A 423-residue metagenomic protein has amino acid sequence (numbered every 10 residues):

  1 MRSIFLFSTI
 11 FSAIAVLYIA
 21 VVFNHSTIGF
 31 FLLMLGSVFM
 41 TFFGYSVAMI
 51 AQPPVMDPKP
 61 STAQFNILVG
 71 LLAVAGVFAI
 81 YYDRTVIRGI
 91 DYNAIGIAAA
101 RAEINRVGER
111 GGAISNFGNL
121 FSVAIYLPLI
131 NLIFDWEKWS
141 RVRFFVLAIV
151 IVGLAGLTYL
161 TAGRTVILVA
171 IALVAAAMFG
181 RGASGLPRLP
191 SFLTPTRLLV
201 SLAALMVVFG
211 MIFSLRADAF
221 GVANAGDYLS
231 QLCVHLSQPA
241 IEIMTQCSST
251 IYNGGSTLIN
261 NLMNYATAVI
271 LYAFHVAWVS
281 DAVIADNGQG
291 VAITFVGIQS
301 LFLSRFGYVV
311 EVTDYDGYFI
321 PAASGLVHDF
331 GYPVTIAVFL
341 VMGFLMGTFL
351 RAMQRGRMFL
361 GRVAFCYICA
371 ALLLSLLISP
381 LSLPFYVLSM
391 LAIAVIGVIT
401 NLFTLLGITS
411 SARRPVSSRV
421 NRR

Functional and structural regions predicted by a protein language model:
M1-T85: A structural signal for hydrophobic alpha-helical transmembrane segments in multi-pass membrane proteins
M1-T9, S61-L68, W139-L147, M353-F365: Membrane-interfacial loop-to-transmembrane alpha-helix junctions, especially the N-terminal start
F5-S8, G29-V38, L147-A170, V174 (+1 more regions): Hydrophobic alpha-helical transmembrane segments of integral membrane proteins
V22-T27, L157-T165, L376-P384: Membrane-interface helix caps and helix-loop-helix hairpins in membrane proteins
L33-M40, N119-N131, T165-A177, V338-M342 (+1 more regions): Hydrophobic core segments of transmembrane alpha-helices in multi-pass, intramembrane catalytic enzymes
A51-R197, L205-G221, I408-S410, R414-N421: Membrane-embedded catalytic interface detector for glycan/lipid assembly enzymes
V107-E109, V208-M342: Small-residue-enriched transmembrane helix-hairpin modules in multi-pass membrane proteins
Q299, R305, Y315-R423: Hydrophobic alpha-helical segments
